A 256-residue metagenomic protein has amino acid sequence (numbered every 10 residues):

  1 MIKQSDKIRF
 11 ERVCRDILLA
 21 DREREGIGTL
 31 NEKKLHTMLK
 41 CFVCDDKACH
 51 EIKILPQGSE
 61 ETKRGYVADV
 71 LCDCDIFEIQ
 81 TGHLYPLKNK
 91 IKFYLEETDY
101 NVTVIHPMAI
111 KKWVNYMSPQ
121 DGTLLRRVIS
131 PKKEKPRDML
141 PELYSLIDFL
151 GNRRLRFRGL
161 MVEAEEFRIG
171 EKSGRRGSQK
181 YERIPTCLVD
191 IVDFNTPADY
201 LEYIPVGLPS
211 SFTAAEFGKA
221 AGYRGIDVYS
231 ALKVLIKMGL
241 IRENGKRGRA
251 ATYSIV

Functional and structural regions predicted by a protein language model:
M1-E61, G65-Y66: Acidic-basic catalytic patches of nuclease active cores, encompassing PD-(D/E)XK and other metal-cofactor nuclease
L39, A68-H83, L87, Y94: Conserved catalytic cores of phosphodiester-cleaving nucleases, focusing on short active-site segments
K90-R153: A basic- and aromatic-enriched beta-loop-alpha substructure that forms the phosphate/nucleotide- and DNA/RNA-contacting
R126-A198: Long, low-complexity, charged/polar intrinsically disordered regions in eukaryotic proteins
L208-A220: Short acidic, hydrophobic short linear motifs in intrinsically disordered regions
Y223-K237: Short amphipathic alpha-helical interaction segments
I236-R247: A short, conserved structural fragment
K246-V256: Short, cationic-aromatic polyanion-contact patches
